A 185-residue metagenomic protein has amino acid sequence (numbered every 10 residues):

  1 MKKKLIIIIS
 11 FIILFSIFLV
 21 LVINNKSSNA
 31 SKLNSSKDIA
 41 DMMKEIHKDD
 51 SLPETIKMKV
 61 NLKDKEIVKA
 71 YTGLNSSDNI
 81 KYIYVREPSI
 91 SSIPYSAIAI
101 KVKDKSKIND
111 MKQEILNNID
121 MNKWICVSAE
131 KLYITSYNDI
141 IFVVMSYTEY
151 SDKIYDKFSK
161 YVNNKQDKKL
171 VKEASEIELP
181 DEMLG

Functional and structural regions predicted by a protein language model:
K2-S96, V102-G185: Soluble, non-membrane globular domain cores that form compact, hydrophobic packing and curved binding surfaces
